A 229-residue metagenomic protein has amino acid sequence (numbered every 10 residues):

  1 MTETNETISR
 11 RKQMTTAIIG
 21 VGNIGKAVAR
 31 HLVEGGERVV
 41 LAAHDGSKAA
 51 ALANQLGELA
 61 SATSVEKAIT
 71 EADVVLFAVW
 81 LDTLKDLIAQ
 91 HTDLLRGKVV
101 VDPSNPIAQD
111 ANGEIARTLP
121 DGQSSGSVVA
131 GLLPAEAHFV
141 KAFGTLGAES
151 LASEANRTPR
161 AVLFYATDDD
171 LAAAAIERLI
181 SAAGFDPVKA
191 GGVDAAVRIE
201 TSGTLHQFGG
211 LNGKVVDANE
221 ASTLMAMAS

Functional and structural regions predicted by a protein language model:
T2-E58: NAD(P)+-binding Rossmann beta1-loop-alpha1 motif at the extreme N-terminus of oxidoreductases
M14-T15, V99, V162: Residues that mark the start of a beta-strand
L41, L76, Y165: Conserved SAM-binding loop
A50, A89, S127, G131: Active-site phosphate/pyrophosphate- and oxyanion-stabilizing loops and adjacent acidic/basic residues in soluble
Q55, T63, S124, G131-F139 (+4 more regions): Internal alpha-helical scaffold of NAD(P)-dependent oxidoreductase catalytic cores
G57-A60, V65-G113: Rossmann-like NAD(P)-binding element
S104-V140, T145-E149, E154: Rossmann-fold NAD(P)-binding glycine/threonine-rich loop
